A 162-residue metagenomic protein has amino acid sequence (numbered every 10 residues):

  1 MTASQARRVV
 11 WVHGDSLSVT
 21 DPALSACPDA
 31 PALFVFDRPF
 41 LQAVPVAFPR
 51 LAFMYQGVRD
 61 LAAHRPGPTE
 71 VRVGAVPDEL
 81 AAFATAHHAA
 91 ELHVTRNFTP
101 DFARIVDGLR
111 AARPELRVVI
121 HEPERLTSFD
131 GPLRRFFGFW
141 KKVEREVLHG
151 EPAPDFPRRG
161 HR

Functional and structural regions predicted by a protein language model:
M1-G67: N-terminal beta-strand-loop-alpha-helix module at the start of alpha/beta ligand-binding or catalytic domains
P31-F34, E70, H93, V119: Hydrophobic/aromatic beta-strand patches that form the interior of the parallel beta-sheet core in alpha/beta enzyme
L41-H87, E91-R96, P100-R104: N-terminal Rossmann-like or analogous alpha/beta NTP/dinucleotide-binding catalytic cores that position adenine
V76-R162: Beta-rich, aromatic/charged-enriched effector core domains that present basic-aromatic interfaces for binding
